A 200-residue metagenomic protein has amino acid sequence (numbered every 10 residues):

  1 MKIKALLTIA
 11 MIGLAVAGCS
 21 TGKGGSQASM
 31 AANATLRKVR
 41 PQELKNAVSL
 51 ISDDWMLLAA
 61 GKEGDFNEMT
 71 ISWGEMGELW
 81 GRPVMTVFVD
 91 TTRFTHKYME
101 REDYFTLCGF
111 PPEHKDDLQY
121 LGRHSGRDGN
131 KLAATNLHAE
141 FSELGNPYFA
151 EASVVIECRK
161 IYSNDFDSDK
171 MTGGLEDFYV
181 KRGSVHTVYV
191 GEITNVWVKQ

Functional and structural regions predicted by a protein language model:
M1-L7: Bacterial N-terminal signal peptides that target proteins for export
M11-G13: Repetitive helical segments and hydrophobic/amphipathic motifs
A17-G18: C-terminal motif of bacterial Sec signal peptides marking the signal peptidase cleavage site
T21-Q200: Active-site-proximal mixed secondary-structure blocks
